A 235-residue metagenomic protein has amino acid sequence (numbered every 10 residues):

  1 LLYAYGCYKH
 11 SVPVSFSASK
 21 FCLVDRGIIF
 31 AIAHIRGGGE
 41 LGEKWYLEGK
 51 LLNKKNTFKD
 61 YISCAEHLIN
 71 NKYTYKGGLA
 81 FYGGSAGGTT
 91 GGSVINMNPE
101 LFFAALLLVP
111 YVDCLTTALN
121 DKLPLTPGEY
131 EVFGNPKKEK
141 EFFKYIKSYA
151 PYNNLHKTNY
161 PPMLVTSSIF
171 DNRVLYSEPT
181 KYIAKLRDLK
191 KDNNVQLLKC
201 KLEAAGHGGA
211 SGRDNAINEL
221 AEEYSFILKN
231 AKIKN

Functional and structural regions predicted by a protein language model:
L1, F16, K147-P151: Amphipathic coiled-coil/heptad-repeat helices and related helical stalk/stem segments that mediate oligomerization
L1-C7: Short beta-strand element of the alpha/beta-hydrolase
K9-V12, F16, P110: Beta-propeller blade termini and top-face loops
V14-A33: Short amphipathic alpha-helix adjacent to the substrate-entry channel of hydrolases
A33-N235: Active-site-proximal cap/loop segments of hydrolase catalytic domains
